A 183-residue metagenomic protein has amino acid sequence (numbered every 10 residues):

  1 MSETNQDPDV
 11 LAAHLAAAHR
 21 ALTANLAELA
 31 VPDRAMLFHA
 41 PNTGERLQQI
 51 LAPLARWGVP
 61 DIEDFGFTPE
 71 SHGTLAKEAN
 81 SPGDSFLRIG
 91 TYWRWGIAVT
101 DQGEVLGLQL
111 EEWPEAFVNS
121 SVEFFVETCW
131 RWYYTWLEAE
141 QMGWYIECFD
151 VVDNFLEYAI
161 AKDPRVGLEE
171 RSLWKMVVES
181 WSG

Functional and structural regions predicted by a protein language model:
M1-Q102, A161, R165-G183: A surface-exposed partner-binding patch
H14, H19, Y92, F117 (+3 more regions): Sequence-level detector for tyrosine residue identity
H39, G66-T68, L87, V118 (+3 more regions): Compositionally biased, low-structure terminal segments
P60, G96-A98, A116, Y133-T135 (+3 more regions): Enriched - but not universal
G107-G143: Compact, glycine/acidic-enriched structural inserts
E138-K162: Hydrophobic alpha-helical interaction segments
